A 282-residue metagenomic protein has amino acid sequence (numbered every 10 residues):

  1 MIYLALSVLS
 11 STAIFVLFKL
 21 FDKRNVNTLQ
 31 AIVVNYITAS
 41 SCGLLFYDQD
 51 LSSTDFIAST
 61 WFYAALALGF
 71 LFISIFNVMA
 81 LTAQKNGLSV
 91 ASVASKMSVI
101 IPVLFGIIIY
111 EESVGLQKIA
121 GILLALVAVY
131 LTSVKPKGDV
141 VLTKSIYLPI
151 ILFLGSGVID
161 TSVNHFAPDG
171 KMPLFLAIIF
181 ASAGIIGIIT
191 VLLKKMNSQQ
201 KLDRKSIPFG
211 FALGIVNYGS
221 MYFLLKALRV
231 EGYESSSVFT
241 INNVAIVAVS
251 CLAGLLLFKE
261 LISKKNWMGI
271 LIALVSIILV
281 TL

Functional and structural regions predicted by a protein language model:
M1-L282: Polytopic alpha-helical membrane proteins, predominantly small-molecule transporters/carriers
